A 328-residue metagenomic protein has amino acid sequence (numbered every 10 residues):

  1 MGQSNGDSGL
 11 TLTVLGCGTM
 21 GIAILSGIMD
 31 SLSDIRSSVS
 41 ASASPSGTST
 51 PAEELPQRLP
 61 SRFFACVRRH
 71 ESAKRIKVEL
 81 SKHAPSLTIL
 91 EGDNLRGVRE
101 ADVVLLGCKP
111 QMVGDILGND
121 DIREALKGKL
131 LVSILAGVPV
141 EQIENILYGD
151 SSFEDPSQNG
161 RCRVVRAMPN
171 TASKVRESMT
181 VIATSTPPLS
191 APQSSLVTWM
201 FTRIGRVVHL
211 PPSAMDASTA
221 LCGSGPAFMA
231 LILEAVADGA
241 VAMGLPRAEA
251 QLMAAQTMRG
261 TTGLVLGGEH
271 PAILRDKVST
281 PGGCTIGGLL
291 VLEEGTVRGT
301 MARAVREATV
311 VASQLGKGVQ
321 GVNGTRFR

Functional and structural regions predicted by a protein language model:
M1-E100, S157, E177-S178, V241-A242: NAD(P)+-binding Rossmann beta1-loop-alpha1 motif at the extreme N-terminus of oxidoreductases
G2-G9, L252-R328: NAD(P)-dependent Rossmann-like dehydrogenase/reductase catalytic/cofactor-binding core
L10, V165, M215-A220, P271-D276: Short pre-catalytic strand/loop immediately N-terminal to key active-site residues, enriched for Gly-Thr
F63, A73, G97, V113 (+3 more regions): Small-residue helix-packing motif on alpha-helices
F64, H70, R75, L80 (+1 more regions): Rossmann-like NAD(P)(H) cofactor-binding subdomain of soluble oxidoreductases
A84, Q142-R163, E177-A217, A230-G267 (+1 more regions): Internal alpha-helical scaffold of NAD(P)-dependent oxidoreductase catalytic cores
M168-K174, T219-M229: Glycine/serine-rich anion-binding loops at beta->alpha junctions that coordinate negatively charged ligand groups
